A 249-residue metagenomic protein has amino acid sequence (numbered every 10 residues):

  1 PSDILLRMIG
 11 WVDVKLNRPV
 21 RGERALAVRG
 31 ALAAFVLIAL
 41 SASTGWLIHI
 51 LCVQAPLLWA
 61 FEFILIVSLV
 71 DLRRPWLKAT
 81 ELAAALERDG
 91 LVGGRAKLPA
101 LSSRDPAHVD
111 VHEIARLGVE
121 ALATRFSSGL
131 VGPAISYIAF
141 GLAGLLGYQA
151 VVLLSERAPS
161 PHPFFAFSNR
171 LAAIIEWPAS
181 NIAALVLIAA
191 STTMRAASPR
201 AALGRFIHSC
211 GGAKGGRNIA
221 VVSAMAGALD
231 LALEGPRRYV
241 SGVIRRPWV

Functional and structural regions predicted by a protein language model:
P1-V249: Hydrophobic N-terminal alpha-helices or hydrophobic patches in metabolic proteins across all domains of life
